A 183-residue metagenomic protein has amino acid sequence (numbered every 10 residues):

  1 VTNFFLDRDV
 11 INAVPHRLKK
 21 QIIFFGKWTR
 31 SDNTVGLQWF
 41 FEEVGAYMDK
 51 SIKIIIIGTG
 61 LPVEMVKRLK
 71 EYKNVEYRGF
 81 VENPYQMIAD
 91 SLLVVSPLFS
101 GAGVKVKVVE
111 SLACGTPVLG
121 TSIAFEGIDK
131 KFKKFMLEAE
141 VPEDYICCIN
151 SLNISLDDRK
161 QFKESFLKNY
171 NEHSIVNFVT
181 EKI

Functional and structural regions predicted by a protein language model:
F4-R68, Y77, V81-P84, A89: Conserved catalytic-core segment of nucleotide-activated headgroup transferases in glycan assembly
G26-D32, G103, L137, L167: Glycosyltransferase donor-binding loop in the core domain
G79, S96-A102, I123: Short Ser/Thr-rich beta->loop micro-motif in glycosyltransferases that lines and helps position the nucleotide-sugar
Y85, V106-A113, E126-G127: Short alpha-helical segment that forms part of, or immediately flanks, the ligand-binding pocket in carbohydrate-active
V94, K107-S111, P117-T121: Short hydrophobic beta-strand element within catalytic cores of glycosyltransferases and related nucleotide-activated
S122-E138: Short acidic/histidine- and often glycine-rich active-site loop of Leloir-type glycosyltransferases that engages
F135-E143, I149-L156: Conserved acidic donor-binding segment of nucleotide-sugar-dependent glycosyltransferases
N153-I183: A charged, aromatic-enriched C-terminal amphipathic alpha-helix characteristic of glycosyltransferases across folds
